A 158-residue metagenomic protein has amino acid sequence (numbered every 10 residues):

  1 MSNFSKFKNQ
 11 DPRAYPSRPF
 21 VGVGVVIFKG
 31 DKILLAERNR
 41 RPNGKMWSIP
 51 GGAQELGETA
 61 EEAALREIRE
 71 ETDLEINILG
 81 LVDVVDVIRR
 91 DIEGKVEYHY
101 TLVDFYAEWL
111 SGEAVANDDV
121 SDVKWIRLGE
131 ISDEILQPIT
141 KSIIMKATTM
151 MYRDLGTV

Functional and structural regions predicted by a protein language model:
M1-G24, K95: Acidic, metal-coordinating catalytic segment for phosphate/diphosphate chemistry, firing primarily on the Nudix
V25, L81, F105-A107: A structural signal for short, well-ordered beta-strand segments
K29: A cytosolic small-molecule/anion-sensing beta-strand core signal
R41-W47: A conserved beta-turn-beta hairpin within the catalytic core of GNAT-like acetyltransferases that forms part
Q54-N77, V87-I139: Unchanged
K141-V158: Charged phosphate-binding loop/patch that engages nucleotide di/tri-phosphates or the phosphate backbone of nucleic
